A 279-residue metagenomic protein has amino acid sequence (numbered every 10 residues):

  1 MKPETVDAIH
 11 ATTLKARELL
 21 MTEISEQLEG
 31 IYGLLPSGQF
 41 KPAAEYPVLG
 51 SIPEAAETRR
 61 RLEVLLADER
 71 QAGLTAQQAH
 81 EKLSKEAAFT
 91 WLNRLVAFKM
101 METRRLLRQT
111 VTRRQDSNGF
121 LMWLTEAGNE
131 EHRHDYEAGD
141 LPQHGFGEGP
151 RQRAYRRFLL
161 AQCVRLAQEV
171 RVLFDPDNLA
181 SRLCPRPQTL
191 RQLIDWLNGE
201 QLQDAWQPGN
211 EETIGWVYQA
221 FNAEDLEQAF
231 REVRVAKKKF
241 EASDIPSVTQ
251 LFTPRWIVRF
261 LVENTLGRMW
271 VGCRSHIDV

Functional and structural regions predicted by a protein language model:
M1-I214, A220-V279: Charged, often flexible domain-edge or linker segments that flank or initiate folded functional domains
